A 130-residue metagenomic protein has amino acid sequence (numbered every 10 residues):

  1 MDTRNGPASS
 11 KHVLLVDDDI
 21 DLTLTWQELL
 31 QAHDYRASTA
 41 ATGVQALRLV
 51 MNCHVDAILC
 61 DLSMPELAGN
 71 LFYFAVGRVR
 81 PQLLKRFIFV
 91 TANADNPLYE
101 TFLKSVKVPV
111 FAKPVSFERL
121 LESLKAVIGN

Functional and structural regions predicted by a protein language model:
M1-H12, S116-N130: Non-catalytic signal-transmission and effector/linker regions of two-component phosphorelay proteins
I20-S38, V108: Two-component/phosphorelay signaling modules centered on CheY-like receiver
T39-R48, G69-L71: Helix N-cap/capping motif at the beta->alpha junctions
M51-C53, V76-K85: Conserved phosphotransfer cores of two-component systems
D61: Active-site residues of response regulator receiver
M64: Receiver (REC) domain active-site loop signature in two-component systems and cognate sites in sensor histidine kinases
V90-T91: Hydrophobic/aromatic residues positioned on beta-strands within the core alpha/beta folds
K113: A Lys-centered signature of the CheY-like receiver
